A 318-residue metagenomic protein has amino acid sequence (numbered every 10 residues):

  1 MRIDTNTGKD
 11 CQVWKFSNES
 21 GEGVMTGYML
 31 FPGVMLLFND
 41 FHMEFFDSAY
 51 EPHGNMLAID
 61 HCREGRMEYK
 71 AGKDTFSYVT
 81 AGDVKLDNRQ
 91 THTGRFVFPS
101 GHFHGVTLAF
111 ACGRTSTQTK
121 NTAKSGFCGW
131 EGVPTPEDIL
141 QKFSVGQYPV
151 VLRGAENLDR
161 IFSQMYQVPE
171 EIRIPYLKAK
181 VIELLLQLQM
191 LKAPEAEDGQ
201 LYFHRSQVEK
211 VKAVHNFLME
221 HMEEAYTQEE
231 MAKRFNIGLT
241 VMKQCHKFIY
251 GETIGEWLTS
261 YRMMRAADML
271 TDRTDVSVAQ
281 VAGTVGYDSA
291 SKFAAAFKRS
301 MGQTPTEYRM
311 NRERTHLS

Functional and structural regions predicted by a protein language model:
M1-D10: Short Lys/Arg-enriched alpha/beta "domain-start" segment
Q12-D138: N-terminal regulatory/effector-sensing and dimerization cores that precede helix-turn-helix DNA-binding domains
P134-R153, P169-Y176, L185-N216, E220 (+2 more regions): Short, Lys/Arg-enriched, Trp-marked, Pro/Gly-tolerant hinge/linker segments that flank
E156-I172: A long, hydrophobic alpha-helical segment
K212-E220, A225, E229-E230, F248-D288 (+1 more regions): Terminal helix-turn-helix DNA-binding modules in bacterial transcription factors
M231-I237: Helix-turn-helix
T240, S291, T306: Key DNA-contact positions within bacterial/archaeal DNA-binding proteins
M242, H246, K292-F293, F297: Short hydrophobic/aromatic patch on the recognition helix
